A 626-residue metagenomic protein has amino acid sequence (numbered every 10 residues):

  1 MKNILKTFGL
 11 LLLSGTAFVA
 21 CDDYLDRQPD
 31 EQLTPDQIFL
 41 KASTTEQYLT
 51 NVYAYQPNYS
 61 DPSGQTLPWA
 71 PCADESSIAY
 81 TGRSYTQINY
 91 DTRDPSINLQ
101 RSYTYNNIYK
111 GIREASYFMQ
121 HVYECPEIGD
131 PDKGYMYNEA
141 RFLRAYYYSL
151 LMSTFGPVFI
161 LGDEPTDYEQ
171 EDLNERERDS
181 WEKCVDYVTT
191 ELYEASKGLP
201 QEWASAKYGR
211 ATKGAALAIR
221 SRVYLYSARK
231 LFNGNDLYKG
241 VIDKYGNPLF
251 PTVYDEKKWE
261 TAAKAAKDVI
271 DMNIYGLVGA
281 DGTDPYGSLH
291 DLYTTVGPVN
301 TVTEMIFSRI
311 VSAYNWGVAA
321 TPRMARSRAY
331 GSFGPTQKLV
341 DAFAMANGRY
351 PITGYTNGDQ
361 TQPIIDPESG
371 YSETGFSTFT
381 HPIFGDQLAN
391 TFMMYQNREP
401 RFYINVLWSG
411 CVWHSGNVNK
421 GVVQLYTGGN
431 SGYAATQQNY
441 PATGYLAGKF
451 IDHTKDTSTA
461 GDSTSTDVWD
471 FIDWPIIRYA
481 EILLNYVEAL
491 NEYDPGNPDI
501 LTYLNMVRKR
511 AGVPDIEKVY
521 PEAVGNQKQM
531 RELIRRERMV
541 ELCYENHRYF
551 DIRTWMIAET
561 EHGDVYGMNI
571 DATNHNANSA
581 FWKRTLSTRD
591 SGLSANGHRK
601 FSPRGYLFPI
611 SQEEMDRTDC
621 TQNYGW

Functional and structural regions predicted by a protein language model:
M1-G9: Bacterial N-terminal signal peptides that target proteins for export
N3, G15-K41, V188, S221 (+2 more regions): Bacterial Sec-dependent N-terminal signal peptides
C21, I108-G111, W181, Y187 (+10 more regions): Long, intrinsically disordered, low-complexity segments
D22-Y85, V158, K213-L217, Y224-G432 (+1 more regions): An aromatic- and glycine-enriched ligand-binding surface/loop that stacks and positions planar moieties
S43-S60, T81-F155, E171-K213, E368-Y371 (+10 more regions): Conserved, well-structured interaction surfaces
A145, R220-S221, D473-P514: Extended amphipathic alpha-helical segments enriched in small hydrophobics
